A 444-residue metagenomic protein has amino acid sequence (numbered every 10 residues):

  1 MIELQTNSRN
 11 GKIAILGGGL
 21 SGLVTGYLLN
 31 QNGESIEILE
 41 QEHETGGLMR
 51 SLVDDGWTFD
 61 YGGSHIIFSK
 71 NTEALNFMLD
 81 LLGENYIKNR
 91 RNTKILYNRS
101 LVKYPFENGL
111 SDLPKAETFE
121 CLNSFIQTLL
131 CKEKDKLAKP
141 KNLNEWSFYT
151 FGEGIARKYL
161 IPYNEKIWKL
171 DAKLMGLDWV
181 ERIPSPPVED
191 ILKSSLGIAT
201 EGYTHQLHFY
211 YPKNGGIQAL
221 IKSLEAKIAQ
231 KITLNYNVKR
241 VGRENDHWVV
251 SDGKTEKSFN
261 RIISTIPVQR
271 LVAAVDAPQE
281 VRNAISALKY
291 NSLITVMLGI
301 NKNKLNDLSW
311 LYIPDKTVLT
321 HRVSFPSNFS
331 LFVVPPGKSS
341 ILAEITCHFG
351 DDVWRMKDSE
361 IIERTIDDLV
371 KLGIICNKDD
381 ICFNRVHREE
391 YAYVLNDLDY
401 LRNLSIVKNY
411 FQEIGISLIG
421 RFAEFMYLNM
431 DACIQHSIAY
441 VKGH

Functional and structural regions predicted by a protein language model:
I2-S8, P105-F106, F325-H444: Conserved flavin/dinucleotide-binding core of flavoenzymes
G11-I38: N-terminal Rossmann-like FAD-binding beta1-loop-alpha1 element of flavoenzymes
G17, K88-R90, I232-Y236, G242 (+2 more regions): Short loop/edge segments at beta-strand edges and connector loops that shape dinucleotide/nucleotide cofactor-binding
S21, H43-E44, Q269: Conserved Rossmann-like nucleotide-cofactor binding loop
N30-D54: Glycine-rich FAD pyrophosphate-binding loop
N32, Y236-S359, E363-I374, L401 (+1 more regions): Mid-domain catalytic core of redox enzymes that form a hydrophobic substrate pocket/lid adjacent to a catalytic redox
D55-K134: Dinucleotide-binding Rossmann-like beta1-alpha1 core, especially the glycine-rich loop that anchors the ADP
L110-S111, T118-H247, S258, T265: Active-site/ligand-binding neighborhood in enzyme catalytic cores
